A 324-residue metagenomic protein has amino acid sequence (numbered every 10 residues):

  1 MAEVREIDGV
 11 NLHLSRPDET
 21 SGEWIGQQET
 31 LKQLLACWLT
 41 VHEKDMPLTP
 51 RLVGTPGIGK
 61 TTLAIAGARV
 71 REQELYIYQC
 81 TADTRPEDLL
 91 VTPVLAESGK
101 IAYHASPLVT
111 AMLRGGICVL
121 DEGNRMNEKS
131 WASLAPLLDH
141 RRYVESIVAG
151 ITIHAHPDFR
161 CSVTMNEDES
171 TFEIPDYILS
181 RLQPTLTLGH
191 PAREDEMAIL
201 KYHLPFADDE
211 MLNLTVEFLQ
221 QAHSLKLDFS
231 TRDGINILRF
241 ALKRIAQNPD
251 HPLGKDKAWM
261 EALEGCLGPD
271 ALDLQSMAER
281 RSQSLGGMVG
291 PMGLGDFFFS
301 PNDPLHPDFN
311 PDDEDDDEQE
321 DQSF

Functional and structural regions predicted by a protein language model:
M1-E210, P311-F324: AAA+ P-loop NTPase catalytic core and its hallmark functional loops
K32-V41, N236-F240, E261-G265: Short, hydrophobic/amphipathic alpha-helical patches that form generic packing surfaces within helical domains
H42, L242-A246, L267-A271: Short alpha-helix boundary/capping elements
G57, L238-R239, S282-G287: Short alpha-helical linear motifs
A68, P252-F324: C-terminal engagement/docking regions of AAA+ P-loop ATPases
P107, S133, D195, E210-L214 (+4 more regions): Exposed alpha-helical structural elements
D139-R142, T185, L219-D228, S284-F299: Short flexible/disordered coil segments
L204-E261: Conserved AAA+ ATPase small/helical "lid" subdomain
